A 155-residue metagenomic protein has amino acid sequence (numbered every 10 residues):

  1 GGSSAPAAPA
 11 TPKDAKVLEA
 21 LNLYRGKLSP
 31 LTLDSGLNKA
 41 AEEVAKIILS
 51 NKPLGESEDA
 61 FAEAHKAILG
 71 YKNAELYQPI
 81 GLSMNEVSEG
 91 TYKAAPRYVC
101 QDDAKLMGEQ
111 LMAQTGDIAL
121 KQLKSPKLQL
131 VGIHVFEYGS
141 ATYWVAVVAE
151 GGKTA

Functional and structural regions predicted by a protein language model:
A5-I80: Short, well-ordered surface patches within globular domains
A62-T154: A well-ordered secondary-structure block
